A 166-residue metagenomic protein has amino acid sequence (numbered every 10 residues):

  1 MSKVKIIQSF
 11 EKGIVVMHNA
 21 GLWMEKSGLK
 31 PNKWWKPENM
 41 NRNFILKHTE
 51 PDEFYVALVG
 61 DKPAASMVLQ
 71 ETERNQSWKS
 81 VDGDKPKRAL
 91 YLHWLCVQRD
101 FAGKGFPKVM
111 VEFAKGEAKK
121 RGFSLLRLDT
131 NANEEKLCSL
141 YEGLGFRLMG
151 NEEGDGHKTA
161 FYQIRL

Functional and structural regions predicted by a protein language model:
S2-M17, G21: A short beta-loop-alpha structural element at the N-terminal edge of CoA-dependent acyl/N-acetyltransferase catalytic
L22-F44: Conserved GNAT-fold acetyl-CoA-binding loop/helix
I45-E50: Short loop/turn motifs at secondary-structure junctions and domain boundaries
D52-Q70: Conserved beta-hairpin
V68-W94: Conserved acyl-donor/pantetheine-binding loop and adjacent beta-alpha core of acyl/acetyltransferases and related
P86, S124, N131-C138, E142-L144 (+1 more regions): C-terminal "cap" of GNAT-fold acetyltransferases
W94-V97, G103-G116, S139-G143: Conserved acetyl-CoA-binding loop-helix of GNAT-fold acetyltransferases
V111, A118-T130: Conserved GNAT acetyl-CoA-binding A-motif
